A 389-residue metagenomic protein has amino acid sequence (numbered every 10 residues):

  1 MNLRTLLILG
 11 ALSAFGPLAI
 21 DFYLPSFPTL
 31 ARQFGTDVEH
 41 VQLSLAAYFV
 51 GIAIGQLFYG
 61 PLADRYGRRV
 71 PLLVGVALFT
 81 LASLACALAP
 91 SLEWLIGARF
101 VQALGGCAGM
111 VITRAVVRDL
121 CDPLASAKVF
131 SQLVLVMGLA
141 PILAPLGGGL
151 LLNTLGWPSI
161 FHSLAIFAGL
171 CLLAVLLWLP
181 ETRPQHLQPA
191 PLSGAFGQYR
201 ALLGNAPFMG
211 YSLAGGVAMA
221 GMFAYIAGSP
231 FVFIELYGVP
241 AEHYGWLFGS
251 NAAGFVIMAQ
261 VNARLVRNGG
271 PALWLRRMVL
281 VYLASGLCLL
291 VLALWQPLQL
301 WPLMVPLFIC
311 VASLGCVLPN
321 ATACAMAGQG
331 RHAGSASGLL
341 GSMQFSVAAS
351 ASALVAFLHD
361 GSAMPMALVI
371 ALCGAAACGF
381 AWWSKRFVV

Functional and structural regions predicted by a protein language model:
G35, G67, L88-W94, G105 (+2 more regions): Helix-breaking motifs and short loop linkers at transmembrane-helix boundaries and internal kinks in secondary membrane
I54-E93: Conserved MFS/SLC helix-loop-helix module at the cytosolic interface between two early adjacent transmembrane helices
V70-L84, W274-L289: Structural signature of the two symmetry-related core transmembrane helices
L78-A85, E93-V101, W301-L307: Paired small-residue
W94, L124, S131-L177: Helix-loop-helix hairpin linking two adjacent transmembrane segments in secondary transporters
A98-L139: Cytoplasmic helix-loop-helix junction between adjacent transmembrane helices in 12-TM secondary transporters
T182-S212: Juxtamembrane intracellular "pre-TM" segments in multi-pass secondary transporters
C324-G361, I370: A late C-terminal transmembrane helix in Major Facilitator Superfamily
